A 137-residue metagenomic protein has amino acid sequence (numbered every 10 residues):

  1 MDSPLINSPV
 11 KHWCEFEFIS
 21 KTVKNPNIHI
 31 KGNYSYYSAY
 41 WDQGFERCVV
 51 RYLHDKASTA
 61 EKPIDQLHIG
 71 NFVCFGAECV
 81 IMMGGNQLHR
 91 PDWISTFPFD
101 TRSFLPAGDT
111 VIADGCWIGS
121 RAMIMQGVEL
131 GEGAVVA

Functional and structural regions predicted by a protein language model:
M1-H29: Extended, small-residue-rich solenoid/repeat segments and analogous flexible loops that form exposed scaffolds
N7, N25-N27, N33, N71 (+1 more regions): Detector for Asparagine
K21-T22, I30-Y34, S38-W41: DNA-contacting interfaces and partner/effector-binding or oligomerization modules in DNA-centric proteins
Y36-V128: Flexible, glycine/small-residue-enriched loop-and-beta-strand segment within the central core of proteins
G127-A137: Basic (Lys/Arg-enriched) interaction patch that binds polyanionic ligands
